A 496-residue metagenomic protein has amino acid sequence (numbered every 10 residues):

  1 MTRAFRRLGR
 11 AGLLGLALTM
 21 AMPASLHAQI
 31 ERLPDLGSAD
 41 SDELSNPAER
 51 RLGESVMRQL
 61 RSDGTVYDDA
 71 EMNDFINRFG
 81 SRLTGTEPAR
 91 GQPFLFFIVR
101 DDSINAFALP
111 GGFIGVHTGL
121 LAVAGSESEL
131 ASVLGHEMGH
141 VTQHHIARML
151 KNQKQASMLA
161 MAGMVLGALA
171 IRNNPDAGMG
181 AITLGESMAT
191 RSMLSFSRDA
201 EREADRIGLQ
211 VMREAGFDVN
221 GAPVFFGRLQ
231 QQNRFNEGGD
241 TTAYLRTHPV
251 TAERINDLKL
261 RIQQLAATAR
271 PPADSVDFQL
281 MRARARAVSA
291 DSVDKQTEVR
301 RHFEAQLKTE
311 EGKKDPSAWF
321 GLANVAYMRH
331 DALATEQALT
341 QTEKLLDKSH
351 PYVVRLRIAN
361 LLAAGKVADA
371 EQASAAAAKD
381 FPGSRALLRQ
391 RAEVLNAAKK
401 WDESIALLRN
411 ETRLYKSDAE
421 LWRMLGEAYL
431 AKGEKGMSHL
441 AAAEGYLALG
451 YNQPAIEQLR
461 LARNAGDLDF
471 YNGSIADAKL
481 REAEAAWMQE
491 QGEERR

Functional and structural regions predicted by a protein language model:
T2-F107, T190, R234, G238 (+8 more regions): Hydrophobic or amphipathic, alpha-helical segments that drive membrane association/targeting
A28-Q29, S38-E43, E54, V66 (+5 more regions): Extracytoplasmic and endomembrane cell-envelope/extracellular-matrix remodeling and assembly machinery
V56, L134-I146, I207: Active-site His/Glu-centered metal-binding helix of metallohydrolases
G115, E129-E137, V141, M179 (+2 more regions): Short alpha-helical catalytic segment bearing the HExxH-like zincin motif of zinc-dependent metalloproteases
T118-S132, L194-D199: Short pre-active-site segment immediately N-terminal to the catalytic Zn-binding motif
S128, M138-Q155: Catalytic Zn2+-binding segment of zinc metalloproteases
M158-N173, G180-S192: Membrane-active amphipathic alpha-helices enriched in small hydrophobic residues
